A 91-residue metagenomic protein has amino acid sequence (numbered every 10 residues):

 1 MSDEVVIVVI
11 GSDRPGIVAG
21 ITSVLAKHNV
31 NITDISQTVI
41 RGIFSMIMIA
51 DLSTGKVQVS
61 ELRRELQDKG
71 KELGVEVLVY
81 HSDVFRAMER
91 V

Functional and structural regions predicted by a protein language model:
M1-V91: A conserved regulatory-domain signal marking ACT and ACT-like small-molecule sensing domains and adjacent regulatory
